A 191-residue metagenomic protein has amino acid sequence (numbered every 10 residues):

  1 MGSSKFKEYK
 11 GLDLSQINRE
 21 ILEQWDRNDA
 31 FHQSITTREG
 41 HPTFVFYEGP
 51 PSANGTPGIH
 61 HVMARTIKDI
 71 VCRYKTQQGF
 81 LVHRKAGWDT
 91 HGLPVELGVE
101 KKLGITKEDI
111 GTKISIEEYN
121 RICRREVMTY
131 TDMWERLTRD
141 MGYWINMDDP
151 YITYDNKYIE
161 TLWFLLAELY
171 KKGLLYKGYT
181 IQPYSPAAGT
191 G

Functional and structural regions predicted by a protein language model:
G2-G191: N-terminal, positively charged nucleic-acid-binding surface of large information/translation enzymes
